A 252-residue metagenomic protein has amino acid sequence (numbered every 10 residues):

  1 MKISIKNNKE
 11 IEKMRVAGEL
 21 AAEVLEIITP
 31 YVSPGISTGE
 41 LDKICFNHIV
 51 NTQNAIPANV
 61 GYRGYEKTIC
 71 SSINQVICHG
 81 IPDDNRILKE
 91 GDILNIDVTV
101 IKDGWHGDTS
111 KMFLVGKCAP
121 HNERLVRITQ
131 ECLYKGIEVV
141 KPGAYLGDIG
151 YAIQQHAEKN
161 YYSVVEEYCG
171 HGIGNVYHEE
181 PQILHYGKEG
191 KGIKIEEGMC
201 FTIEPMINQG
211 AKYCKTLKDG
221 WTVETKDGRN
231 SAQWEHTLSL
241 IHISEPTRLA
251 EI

Functional and structural regions predicted by a protein language model:
I3-T109: Extended, compositionally biased flexible segments
K6, R15, G190, T247-R248: Short, cationic motifs built from Arg/Lys/His that form the positively charged side of catalytic pockets
E10, A17-L20, V24, S37-C45 (+7 more regions): General structural feature for long, well-ordered alpha-helical segments within catalytic domains of soluble enzymes
M14, T129, H236: Divalent metal-coordination and catalytic microenvironments
S72-W105, P181-T237: Acidic/histidine-enriched ion/cofactor-binding microenvironments in catalytic or ligand-binding pockets
I101-G107, L114, C118-E196, C200-K212: Conserved, well-structured core segments that form or line functional sites
F113, T237-L240: A structural signal for short hydrophobic beta-strand segments in well-ordered beta-sheet cores
I241-I252: Single conserved hydrophobic/aromatic residue that forms the stacking wall/gate of nucleotide- or nucleobase-binding
